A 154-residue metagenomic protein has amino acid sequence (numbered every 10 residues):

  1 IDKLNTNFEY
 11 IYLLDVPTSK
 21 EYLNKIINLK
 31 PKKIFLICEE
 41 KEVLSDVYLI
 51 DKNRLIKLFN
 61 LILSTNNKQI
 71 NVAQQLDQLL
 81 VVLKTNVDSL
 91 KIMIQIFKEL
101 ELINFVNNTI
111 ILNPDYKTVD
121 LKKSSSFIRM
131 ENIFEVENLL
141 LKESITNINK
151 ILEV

Functional and structural regions predicted by a protein language model:
I1-N7: A short, well-structured beta->alpha microelement
E9-Y12: A short beta-strand element within the Helicase C-terminal
K30-Y48: Conserved segment of the helicase C-terminal RecA-like domain
I50-D77, V81: Short amphipathic alpha-helical interface segments
L83-E99: Short amphipathic alpha-helical interaction segments
K98-T109: A short, conserved structural fragment
T109-D115: Minor-groove-contacting beta-hairpin "wing" of winged helix-turn-helix DNA-binding domains
K117-V154: Short, amphipathic alpha-helical interaction segments positioned at domain boundaries
